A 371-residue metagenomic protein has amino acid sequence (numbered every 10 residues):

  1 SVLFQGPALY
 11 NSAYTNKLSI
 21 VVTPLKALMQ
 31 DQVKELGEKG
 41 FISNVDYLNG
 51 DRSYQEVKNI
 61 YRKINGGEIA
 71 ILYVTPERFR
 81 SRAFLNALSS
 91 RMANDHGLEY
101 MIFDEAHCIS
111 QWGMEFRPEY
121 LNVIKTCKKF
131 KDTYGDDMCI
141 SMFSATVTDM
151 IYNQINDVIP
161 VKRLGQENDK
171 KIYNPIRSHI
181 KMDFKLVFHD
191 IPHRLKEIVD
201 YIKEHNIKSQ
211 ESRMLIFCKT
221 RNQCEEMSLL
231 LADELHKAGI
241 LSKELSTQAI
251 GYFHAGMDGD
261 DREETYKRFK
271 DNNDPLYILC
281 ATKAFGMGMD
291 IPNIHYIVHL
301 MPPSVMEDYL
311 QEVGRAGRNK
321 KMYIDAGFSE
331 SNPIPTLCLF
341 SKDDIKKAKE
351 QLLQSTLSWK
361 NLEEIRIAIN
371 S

Functional and structural regions predicted by a protein language model:
F4-N44, K131-D137, E211: Conserved SF1/SF2 helicase motif Ia
L18-P24, Y73, I140-M142, S212-T220 (+1 more regions): Conserved RecA-like ASCE P-loop NTPase motor core of nucleic-acid helicases/translocases
I20, K26-V74, A249-F253: Conserved nucleic-acid-binding Ia/Ib motif block in the N-terminal RecA-like helicase ATPase lobe
K63-A87, F269-M289: Conserved two-lobed SF2 helicase motor
A70, E77-R80, F84-G135, C139: SF2 helicase catalytic motif II
F130-T133, D137-C139, T146-E204: Interdomain hinge/linker at the junction between the two RecA-like core domains of SF2 helicases
H205-L231, L235-F285, M289-S371: C-terminal helicase lobe
